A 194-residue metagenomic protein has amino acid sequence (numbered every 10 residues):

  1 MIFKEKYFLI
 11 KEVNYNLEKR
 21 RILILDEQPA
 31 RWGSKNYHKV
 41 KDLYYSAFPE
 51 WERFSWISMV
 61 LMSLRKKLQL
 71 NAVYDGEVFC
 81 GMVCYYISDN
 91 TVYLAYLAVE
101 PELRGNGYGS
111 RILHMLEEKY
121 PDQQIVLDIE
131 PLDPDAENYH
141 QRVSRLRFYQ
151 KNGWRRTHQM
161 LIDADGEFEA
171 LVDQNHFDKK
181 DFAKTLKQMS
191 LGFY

Functional and structural regions predicted by a protein language model:
I10-F54, K180-F193: Short amphipathic alpha-helix that is part of the acyltransferase structural core
G33, R142, H158, I162-Y194: C-terminal "cap" of GNAT-fold acetyltransferases
S46-D75: Active-site rim helix/loop that mediates acceptor-substrate recognition in acyltransferases
L68-A72, M82, F168-A170: Short hydrophobic/aromatic beta-strand element in the GNAT-like acyltransferase core that lines or flanks the acyl-donor
A72, V78-Y86, T91-A98: Conserved beta-strand in the GNAT
V99, G105-K119: Conserved acetyl-CoA-binding loop-helix of GNAT-fold acetyltransferases
Y120-Q141: Conserved GNAT acetyl-CoA-binding A-motif
R145-T157: Conserved acetyl-CoA-binding loop of GNAT-fold acetyltransferases
